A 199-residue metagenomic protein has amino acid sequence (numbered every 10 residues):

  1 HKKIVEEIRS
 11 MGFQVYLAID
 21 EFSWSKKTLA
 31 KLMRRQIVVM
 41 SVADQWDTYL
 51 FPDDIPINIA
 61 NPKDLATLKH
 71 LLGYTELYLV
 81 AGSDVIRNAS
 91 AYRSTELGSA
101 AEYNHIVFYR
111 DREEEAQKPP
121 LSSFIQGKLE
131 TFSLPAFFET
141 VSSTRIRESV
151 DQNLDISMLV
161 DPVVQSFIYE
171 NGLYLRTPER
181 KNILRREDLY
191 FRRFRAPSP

Functional and structural regions predicted by a protein language model:
H1-P199: Nucleotidyltransferase catalytic core that binds NTPs
